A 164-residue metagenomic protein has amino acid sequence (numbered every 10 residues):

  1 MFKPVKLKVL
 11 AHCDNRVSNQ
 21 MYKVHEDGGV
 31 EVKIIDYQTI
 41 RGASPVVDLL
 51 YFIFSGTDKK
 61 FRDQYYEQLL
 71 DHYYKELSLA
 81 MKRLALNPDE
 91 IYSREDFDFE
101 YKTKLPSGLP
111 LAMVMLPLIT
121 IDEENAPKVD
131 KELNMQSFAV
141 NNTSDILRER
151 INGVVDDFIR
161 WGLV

Functional and structural regions predicted by a protein language model:
M1-H12, Y22-D27, K131-V164: ATP-dependent phospho-/nucleotidyl transfer catalytic cores
F2-V9, R16-K59: Catalytic activation segment of kinase domains across protein kinase-like and atypical kinase folds
L7, F61, Y65, S93: Conserved acidic
T39-L84, G108-E132, Q136-S137: Active-site activation/catalytic loop segments of kinase-like enzymes and analogous catalytic loops in related
L84-R94: Short, glycine/acidic-rich hinge or "gate" loops at secondary-structure transitions that mediate conformational
Y92-K102: Short secondary-structure subsegments characteristic of cysteine-rich extracellular domains
